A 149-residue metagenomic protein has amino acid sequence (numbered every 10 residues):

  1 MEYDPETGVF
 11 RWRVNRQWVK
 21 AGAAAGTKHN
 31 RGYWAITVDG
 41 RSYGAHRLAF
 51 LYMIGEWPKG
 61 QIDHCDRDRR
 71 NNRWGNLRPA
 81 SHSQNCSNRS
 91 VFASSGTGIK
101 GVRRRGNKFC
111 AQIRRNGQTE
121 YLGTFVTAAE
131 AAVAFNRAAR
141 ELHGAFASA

Functional and structural regions predicted by a protein language model:
M1-W34, V38: Short helix-coil boundary/hinge micro-motifs
E2, R104, F125-V126: Alpha-helical interaction segments
N15, T37-T119, V133, R140: Short, cationic Gly/His-enriched loop motifs
V19, N71, A129: Loop/helix-junction capping segments adjacent to catalytic residues or to phosphate/diphosphate-binding pockets
Q118-A128: A short, exposed loop/beta-hairpin motif centered on an aromatic-Gly-Thr core
V126-L142: A short, charged, amphipathic alpha-helix used as a generic interaction element across diverse proteins
A147-A149: Intrinsically disordered, low-complexity charged/polar segments
